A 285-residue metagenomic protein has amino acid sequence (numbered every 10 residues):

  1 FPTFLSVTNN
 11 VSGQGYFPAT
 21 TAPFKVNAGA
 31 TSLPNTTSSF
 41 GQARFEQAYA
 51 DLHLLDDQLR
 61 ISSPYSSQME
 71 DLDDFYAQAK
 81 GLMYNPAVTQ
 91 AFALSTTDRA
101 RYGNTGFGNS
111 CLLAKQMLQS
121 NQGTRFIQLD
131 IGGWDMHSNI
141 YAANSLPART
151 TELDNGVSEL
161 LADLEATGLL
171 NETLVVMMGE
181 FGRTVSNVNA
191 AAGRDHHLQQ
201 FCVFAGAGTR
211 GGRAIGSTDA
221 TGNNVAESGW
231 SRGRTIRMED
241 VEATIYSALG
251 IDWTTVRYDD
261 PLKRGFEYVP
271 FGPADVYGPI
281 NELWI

Functional and structural regions predicted by a protein language model:
F1-I285: Ligand-binding pockets and gating/stacking loops
